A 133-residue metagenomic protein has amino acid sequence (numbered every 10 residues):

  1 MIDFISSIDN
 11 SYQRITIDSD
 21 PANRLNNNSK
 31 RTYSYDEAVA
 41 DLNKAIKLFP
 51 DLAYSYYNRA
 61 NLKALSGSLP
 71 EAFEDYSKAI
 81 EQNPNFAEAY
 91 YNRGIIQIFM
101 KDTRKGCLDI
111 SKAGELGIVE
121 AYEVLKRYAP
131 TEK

Functional and structural regions predicted by a protein language model:
M1-K133: Alpha-helical tetratricopeptide repeat
